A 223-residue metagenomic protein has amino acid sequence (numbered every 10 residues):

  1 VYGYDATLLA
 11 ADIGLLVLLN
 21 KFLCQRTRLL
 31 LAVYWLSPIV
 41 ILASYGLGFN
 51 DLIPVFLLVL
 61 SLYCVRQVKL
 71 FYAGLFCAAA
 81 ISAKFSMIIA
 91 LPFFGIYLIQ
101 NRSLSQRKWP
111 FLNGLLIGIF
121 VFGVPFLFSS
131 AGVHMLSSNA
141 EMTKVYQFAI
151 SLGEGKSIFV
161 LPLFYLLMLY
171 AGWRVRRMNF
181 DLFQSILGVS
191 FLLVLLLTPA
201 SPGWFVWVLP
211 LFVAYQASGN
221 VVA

Functional and structural regions predicted by a protein language model:
V1-L62, G95-I186, S190: Primarily membrane-embedded glycan-assembly and transfer machineries that use lipid-linked glycans
I41-A43, L58-C64, L70-G95, V189-L197: Membrane-interface alpha helices of multi-pass inner-membrane proteins
Y45-L52, I88, A200-V206: Replace "multi-pass membrane enzymes" with "multi-pass membrane proteins
K69-L70, I88, Q100, Q106: Membrane-interface helix-loop-helix junctions at boundaries between adjacent transmembrane segments
F180, L196-P202, A217: Short, contiguous acidic/charged loop-to-helix segments that flank catalytic cores in large enzymes
W207-A214: Active/binding-pocket-proximal capping segment
S218-A223: C-terminal multi-pass transmembrane helix bundles with aromatic-rich, positive-inside signatures
